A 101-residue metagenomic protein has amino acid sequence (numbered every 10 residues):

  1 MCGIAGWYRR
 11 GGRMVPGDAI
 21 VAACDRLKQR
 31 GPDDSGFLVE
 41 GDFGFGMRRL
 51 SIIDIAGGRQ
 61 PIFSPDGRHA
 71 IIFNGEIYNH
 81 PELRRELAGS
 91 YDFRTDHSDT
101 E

Functional and structural regions predicted by a protein language model:
M1-E101: N-terminus-centric sequence/structural signature that marks the extreme N-terminus and adjacent "lid/interface" module
